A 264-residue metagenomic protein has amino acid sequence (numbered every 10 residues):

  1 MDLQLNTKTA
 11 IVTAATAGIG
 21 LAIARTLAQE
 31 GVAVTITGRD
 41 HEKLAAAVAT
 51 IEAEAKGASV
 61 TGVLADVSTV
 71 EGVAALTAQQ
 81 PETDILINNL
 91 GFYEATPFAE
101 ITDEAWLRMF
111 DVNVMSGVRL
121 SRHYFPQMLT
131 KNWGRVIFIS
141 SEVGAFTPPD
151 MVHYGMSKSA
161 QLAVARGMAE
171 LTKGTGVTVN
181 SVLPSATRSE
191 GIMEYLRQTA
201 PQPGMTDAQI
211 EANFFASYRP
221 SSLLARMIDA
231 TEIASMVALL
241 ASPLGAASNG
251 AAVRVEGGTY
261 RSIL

Functional and structural regions predicted by a protein language model:
T9, T16-A17: Conserved glycine-rich cofactor-binding loop
P97-F98, A105-F110, Y218: Substrate-binding pocket helix/loop in short-chain dehydrogenase/reductase
S121, S157, A165: Active-site helix of classical SDR
P126, E170-L171, A246: Alpha-helical segment proximal to the catalytic Tyr-Lys
S141: Residue(s) in the substrate-gating loop at a strand-loop-helix junction that position the organic substrate next
F146, V237-A238, L244, S248-L264: Short C-terminal tail/terminal secondary-structure segment of NAD(P)H-dependent dehydrogenase/reductase domains
K173, T178, S248-G250: Short, small/polar-rich loop/turn modules that mediate ligand/substrate recognition or access, typified
